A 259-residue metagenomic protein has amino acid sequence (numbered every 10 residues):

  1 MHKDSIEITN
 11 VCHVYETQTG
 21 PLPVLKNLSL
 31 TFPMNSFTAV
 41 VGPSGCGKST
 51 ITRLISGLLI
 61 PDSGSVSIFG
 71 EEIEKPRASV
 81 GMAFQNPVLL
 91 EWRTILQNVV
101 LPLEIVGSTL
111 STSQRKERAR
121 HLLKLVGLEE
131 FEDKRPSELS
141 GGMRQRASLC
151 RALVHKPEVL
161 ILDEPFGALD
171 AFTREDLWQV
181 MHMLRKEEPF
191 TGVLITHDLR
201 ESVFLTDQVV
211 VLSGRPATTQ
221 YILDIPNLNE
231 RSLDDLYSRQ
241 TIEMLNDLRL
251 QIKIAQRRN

Functional and structural regions predicted by a protein language model:
V41-P43: The feature captures the beta-strand-to-loop junction immediately N-terminal to the Walker
S56: Helix-to-loop junction immediately C-terminal to a conserved catalytic motif
G64-P76: Conserved ABC transporter NBD signature motif
L96-V106, K116, D224: Short helical segment in ABC ATPase nucleotide-binding domains corresponding to the A-loop/adjacent helical element
T112-F131, M183: Conserved ABC ATPase "signature" region
K134-S137, H155: Conserved signature/switch motifs of ABC ATPase nucleotide-binding domains
L149: Hydrophobic anchor residue at the start of the ABC signature
L160-D163: Catalytic Walker B motif of ABC-type/P-loop ATPase nucleotide-binding domains
